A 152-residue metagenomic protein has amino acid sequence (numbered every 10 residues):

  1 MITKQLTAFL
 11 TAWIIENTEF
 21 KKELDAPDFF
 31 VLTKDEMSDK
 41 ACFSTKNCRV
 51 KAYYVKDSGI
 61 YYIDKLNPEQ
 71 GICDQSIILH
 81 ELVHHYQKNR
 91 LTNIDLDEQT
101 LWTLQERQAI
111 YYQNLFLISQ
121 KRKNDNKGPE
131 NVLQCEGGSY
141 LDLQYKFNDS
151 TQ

Functional and structural regions predicted by a protein language model:
M1-D57, Y61-Y62, L66-G71, I118-S119: Auxiliary, metal-adjacent structural segments of Zn-dependent hydrolase domains
K4-Q5, P68-C73, I77, Q99-L104: Soluble non-cytosolic domains of exported or imported proteins
T11, I15, Q75, L79 (+1 more regions): Non-transmembrane alpha-helical segments in soluble domains of secreted/periplasmic/extracellular proteins
I63-L66, K88-Q99: Substrate-binding clefts and substrate-entry loops adjacent to catalytic sites of polymer-processing enzymes acting on
S76-N89: Active-site recognition of the HExxH zinc-binding catalytic motif
E98-V132: Post-HExxH zinc-binding segment in Zn-dependent metallohydrolases
S119-Q152: Long, well-structured alpha-helical subdomains associated with metal-dependent extracellular/ecto-lumenal hydrolases
